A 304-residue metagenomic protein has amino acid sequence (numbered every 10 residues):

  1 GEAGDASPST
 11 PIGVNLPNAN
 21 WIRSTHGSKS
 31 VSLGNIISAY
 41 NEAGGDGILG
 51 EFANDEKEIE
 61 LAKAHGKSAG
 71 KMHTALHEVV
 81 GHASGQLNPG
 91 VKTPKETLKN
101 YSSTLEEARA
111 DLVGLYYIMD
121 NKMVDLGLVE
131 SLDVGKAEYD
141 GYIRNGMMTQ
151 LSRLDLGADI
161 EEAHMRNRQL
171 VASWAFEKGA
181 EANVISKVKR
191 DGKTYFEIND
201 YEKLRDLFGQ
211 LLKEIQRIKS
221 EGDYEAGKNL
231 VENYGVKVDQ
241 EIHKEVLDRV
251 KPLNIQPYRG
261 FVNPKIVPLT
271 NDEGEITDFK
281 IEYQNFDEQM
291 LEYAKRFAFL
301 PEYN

Functional and structural regions predicted by a protein language model:
G1-E60, G66: Contiguous, non-catalytic segments that form substrate-binding/exosite surfaces or channel walls
G1-V14, K187-N304: Non-catalytic terminal regions of proteins
G44-E56, E78-K92: Active-site-adjacent bridging/hinge elements
A69-Q86, A110-D111, L115: Active-site recognition of the HExxH zinc-binding catalytic motif
G85-A108: Post-HEXXH active-site segment of zinc metalloproteases
S103-D120: An active-site-proximal "capping" alpha-helix that borders the catalytic cofactor pocket
L115-I218: Long, well-structured alpha-helical subdomains associated with metal-dependent extracellular/ecto-lumenal hydrolases
